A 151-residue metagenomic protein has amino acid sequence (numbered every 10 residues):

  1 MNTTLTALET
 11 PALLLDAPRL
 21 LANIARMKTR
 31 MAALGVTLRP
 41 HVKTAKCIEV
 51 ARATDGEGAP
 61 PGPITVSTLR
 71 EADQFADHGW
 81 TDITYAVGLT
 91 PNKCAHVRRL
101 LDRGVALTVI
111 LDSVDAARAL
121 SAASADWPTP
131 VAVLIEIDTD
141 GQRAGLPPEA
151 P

Functional and structural regions predicted by a protein language model:
M1-L15: Generic N-terminal amphipathic, Lys/Arg-enriched alpha-helix
P11, L34, R103-G104: Structured helix-beta-strand junction loops
R26-M31: N-terminal signal-anchor module of multipass membrane proteins
H41-P151: Active-site-proximal beta-alpha core segment in soluble small-molecule metabolic enzymes
